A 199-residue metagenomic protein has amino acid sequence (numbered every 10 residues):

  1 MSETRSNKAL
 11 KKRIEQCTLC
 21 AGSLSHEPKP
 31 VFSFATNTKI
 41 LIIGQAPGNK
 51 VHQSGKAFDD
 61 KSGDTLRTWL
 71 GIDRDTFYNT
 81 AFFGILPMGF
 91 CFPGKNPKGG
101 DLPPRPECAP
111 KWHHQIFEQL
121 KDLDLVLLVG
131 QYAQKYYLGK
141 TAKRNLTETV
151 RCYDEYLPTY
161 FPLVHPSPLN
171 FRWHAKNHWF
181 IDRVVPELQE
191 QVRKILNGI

Functional and structural regions predicted by a protein language model:
S2-L196: A polyanion-binding, active-site-adjacent surface
